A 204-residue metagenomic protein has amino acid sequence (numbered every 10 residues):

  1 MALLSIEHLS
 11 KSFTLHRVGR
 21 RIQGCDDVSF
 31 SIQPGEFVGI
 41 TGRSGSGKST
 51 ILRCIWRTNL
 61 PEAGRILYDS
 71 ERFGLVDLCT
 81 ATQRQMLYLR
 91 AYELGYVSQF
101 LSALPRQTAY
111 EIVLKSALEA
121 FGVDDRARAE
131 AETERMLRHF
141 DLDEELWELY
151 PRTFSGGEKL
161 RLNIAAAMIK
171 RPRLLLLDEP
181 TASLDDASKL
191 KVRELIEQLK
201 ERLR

Functional and structural regions predicted by a protein language model:
W56: Helix-to-loop junction immediately C-terminal to a conserved catalytic motif
R65-Y88: ABC ATPase NBD Q-loop/coupling interface
F100, Q107-E119: Q-loop/switch helix immediately C-terminal to the Walker
A127-E145: Conserved ABC ATPase "signature" region
Y150-F154, E158: Conserved ABC ATPase signature
A167-M168: ABC ATPase C-loop
R171: Conserved catalytic motifs of ABC-family nucleotide-binding domains
L175-D178: Catalytic Walker B motif of ABC-type/P-loop ATPase nucleotide-binding domains
